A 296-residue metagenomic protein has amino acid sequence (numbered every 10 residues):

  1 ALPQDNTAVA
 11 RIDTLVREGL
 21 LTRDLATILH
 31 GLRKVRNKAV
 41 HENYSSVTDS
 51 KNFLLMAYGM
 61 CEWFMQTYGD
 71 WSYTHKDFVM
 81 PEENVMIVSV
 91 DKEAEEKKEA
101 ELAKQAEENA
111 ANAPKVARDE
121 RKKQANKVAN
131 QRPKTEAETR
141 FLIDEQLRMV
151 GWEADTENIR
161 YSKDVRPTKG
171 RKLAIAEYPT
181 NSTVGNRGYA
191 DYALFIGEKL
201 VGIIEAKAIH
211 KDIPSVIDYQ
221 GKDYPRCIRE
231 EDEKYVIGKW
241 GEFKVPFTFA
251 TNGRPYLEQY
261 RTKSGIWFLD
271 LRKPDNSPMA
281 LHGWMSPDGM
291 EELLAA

Functional and structural regions predicted by a protein language model:
A1-Q4, L20, C61, M65 (+1 more regions): Short alpha-helix boundary/capping elements
L2-V35: Short, charged amphipathic alpha-helical segments flanked by flexible coils
D5, V47-S50, E136: Alpha-helix N-cap/helix-initiation sites
A8-R11, L32, F53, T139 (+2 more regions): Alpha-helical structural motif
L20-D24, H41-Y44, T48, T180 (+1 more regions): Short coil/turn segments at secondary-structure boundaries
R23-K76: Charge-enriched, short contiguous segments at helix-coil
G69-A296: ATP-dependent helicase/translocase motor core
